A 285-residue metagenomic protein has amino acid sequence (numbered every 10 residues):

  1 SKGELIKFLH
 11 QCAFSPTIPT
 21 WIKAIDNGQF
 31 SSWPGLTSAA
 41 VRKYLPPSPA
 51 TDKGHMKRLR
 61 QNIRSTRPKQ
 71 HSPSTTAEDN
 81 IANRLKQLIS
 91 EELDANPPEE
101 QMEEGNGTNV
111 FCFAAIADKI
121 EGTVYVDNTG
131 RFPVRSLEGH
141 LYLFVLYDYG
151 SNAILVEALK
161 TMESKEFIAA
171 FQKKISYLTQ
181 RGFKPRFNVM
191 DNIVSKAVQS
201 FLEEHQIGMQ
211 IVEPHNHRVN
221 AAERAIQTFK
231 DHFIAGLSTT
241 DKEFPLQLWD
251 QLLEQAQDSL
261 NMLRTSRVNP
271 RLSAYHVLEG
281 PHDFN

Functional and structural regions predicted by a protein language model:
S1-P34, V41-Y44: Short, positively charged, Gly/Tyr-enriched micro-motifs that form contact patches at catalytic or ligand/partner
G3, K165-I168, E223, D250 (+1 more regions): Conserved structured core elements
I18-A24, S32, S238-N285: Charged, gly/pro-enriched flexible loop segments at helix/strand junctions
S31-D231, S266-N285: Retroviral integrase
T228-T240: A polyampholytic, Gly/Pro-enriched intrinsically disordered region
